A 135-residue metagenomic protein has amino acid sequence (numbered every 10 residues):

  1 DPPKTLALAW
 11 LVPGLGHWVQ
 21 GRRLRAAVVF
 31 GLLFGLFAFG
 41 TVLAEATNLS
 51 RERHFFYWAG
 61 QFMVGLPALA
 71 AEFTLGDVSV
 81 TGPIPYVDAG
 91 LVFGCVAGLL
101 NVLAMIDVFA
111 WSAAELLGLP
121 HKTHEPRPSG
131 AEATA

Functional and structural regions predicted by a protein language model:
D1-L6, V29-A135: Transmembrane helix recognition focused on a "late"/terminal membrane span
L8-R25, V87: Membrane interfacial helix-start motif at the N-side
